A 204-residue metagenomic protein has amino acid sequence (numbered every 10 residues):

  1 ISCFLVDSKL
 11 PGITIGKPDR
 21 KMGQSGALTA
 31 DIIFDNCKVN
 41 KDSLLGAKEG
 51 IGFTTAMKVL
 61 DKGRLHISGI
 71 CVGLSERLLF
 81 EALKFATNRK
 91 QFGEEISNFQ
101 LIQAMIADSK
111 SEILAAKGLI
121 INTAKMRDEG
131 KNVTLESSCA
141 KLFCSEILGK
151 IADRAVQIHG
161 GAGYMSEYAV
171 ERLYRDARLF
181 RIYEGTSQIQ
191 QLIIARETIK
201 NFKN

Functional and structural regions predicted by a protein language model:
I1-K84, E94, T186-L192, R196-N204: FAD-binding core of flavoproteins
C3-L5, T14, D31-I33, H66 (+4 more regions): Structured core elements
Q24, K131, S138-N204: Alpha-helix capping/hinge segments and adjacent helical runs
G69, Q100-K110, S138-K141, E146 (+1 more regions): Extended, low-aromatic, Leu/Ala- and acidic/polar-enriched alpha-helical coiled-coil segments that form the periplasmic
L83-S97, K110-F143, V156-G161: C-terminal helix-coil-helix/basic helical segment that borders enzyme active sites and/or dimer interfaces and provides
